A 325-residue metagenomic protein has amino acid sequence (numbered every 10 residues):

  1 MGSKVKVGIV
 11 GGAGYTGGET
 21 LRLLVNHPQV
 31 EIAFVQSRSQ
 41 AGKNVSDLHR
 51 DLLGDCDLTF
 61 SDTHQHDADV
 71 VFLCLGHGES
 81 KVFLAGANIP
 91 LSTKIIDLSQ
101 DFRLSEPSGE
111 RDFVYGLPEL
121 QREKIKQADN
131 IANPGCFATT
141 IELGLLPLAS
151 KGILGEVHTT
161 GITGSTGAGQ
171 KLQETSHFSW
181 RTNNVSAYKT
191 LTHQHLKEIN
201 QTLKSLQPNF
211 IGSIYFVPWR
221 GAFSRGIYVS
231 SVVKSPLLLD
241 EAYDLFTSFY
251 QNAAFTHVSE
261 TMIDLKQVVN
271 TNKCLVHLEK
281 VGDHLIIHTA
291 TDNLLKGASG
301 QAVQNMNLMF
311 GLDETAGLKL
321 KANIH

Functional and structural regions predicted by a protein language model:
G2-N183, Y188-T190, P208-N209, H277-V281 (+1 more regions): N-terminal Rossmann-like NAD(P) cofactor-binding subdomain of oxidoreductases, focused on the glycine-rich
G14, H77, R111, A138-T139 (+6 more regions): Electropositive phosphate-/nucleotide-binding environments in soluble metabolic enzymes
L21, E142-A149, L196-N200, G300-N307: Predominant activation on well-ordered alpha-helical scaffold segments within soluble catalytic domains
N26-Q29, S150-I153, H193, Q201-P208 (+4 more regions): Generic secondary-structure signature for well-ordered alpha-helical cores
A128, V185, G226-S230, H284-I286: Short, solvent-exposed beta-strand edge segments and adjacent coil->beta transition regions
A187-L191, W219-R220, D264-V268: Short Gly/Pro-enriched turn/cap motifs at secondary-structure boundaries
T192-V258: C-terminal substrate-binding/catalytic lobe of Rossmann-fold NAD(P)-dependent dehydrogenases
V232-H325: C-terminal active-site/capping subdomain that shapes the small-molecule cofactor and substrate pocket of enzyme
